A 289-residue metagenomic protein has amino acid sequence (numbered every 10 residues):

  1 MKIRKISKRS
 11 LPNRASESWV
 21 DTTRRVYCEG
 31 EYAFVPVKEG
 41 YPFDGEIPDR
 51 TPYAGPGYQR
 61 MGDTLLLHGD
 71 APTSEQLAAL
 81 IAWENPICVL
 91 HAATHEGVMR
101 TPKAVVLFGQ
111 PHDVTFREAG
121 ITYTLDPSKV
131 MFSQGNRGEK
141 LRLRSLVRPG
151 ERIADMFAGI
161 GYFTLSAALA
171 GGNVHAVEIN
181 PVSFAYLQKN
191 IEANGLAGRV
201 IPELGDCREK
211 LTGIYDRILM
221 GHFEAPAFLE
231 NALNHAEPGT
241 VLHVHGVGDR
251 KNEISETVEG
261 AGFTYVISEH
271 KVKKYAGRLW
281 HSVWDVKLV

Functional and structural regions predicted by a protein language model:
M1-V289: SAM-dependent transferase fold signal centered on methyltransferase-like domains, encompassing both Class I
